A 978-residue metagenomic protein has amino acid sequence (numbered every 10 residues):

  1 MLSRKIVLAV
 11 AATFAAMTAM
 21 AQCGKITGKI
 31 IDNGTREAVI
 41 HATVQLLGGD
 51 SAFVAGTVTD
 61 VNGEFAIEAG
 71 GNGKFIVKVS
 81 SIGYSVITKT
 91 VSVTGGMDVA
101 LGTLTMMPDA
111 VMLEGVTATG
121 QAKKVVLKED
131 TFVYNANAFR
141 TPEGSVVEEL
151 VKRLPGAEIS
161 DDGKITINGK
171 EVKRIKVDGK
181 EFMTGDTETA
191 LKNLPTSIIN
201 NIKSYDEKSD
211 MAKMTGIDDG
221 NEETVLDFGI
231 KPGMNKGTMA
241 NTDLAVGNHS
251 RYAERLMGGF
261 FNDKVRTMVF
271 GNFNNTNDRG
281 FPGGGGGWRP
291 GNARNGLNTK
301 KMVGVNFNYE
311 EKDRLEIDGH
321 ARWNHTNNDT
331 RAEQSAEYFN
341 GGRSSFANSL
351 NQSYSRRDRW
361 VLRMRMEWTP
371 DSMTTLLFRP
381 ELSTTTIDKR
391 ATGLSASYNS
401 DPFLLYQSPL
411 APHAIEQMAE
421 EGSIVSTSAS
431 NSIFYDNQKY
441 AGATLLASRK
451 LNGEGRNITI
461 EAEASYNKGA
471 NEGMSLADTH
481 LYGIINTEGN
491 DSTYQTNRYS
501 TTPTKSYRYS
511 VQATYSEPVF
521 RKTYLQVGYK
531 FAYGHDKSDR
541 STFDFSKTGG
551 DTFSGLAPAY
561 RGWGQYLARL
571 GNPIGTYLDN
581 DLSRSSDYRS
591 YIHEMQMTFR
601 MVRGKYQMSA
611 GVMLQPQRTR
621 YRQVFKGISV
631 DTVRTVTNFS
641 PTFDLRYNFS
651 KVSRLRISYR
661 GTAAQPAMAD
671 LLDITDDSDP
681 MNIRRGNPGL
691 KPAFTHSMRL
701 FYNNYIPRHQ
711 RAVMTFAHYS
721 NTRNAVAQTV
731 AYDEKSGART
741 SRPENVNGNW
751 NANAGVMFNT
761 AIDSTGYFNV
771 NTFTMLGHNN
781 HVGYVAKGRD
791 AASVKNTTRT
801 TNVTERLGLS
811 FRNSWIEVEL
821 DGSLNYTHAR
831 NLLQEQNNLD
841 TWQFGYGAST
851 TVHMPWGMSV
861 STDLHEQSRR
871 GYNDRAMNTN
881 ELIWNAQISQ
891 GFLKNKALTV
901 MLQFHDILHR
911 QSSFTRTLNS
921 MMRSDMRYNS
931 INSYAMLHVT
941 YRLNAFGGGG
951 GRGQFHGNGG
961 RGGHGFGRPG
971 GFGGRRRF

Functional and structural regions predicted by a protein language model:
A15-K25, I31: Beta-strand-rich domain onsets/edges
K29-V39: Structural motif
I30, T131-L154, T166-I167, V177-F182 (+3 more regions): Short, polar/charged loop or turn motifs at beta-strand boundaries
I31, Q45-L47, K78-Y84, T94 (+6 more regions): Short, acidic, small-residue-rich periplasmic hinge/interaction motif at the N-terminus of Gram-negative outer-membrane
V39-I40, A66-K74: Short Pro-Gly-centered beta-turn/loop motif in secreted/extracellular proteins
G49-E64: Short, acidic Ser/Thr/Gly-rich low-complexity loop/linker segments typical of extracellular and cell-surface proteins
L127, K164-A212, V225-P232, V265: Periplasmic plug
G185-T187, K208-S250, K264-F978: Primarily recognizes Gram-negative and organellar outer-membrane beta-barrels
